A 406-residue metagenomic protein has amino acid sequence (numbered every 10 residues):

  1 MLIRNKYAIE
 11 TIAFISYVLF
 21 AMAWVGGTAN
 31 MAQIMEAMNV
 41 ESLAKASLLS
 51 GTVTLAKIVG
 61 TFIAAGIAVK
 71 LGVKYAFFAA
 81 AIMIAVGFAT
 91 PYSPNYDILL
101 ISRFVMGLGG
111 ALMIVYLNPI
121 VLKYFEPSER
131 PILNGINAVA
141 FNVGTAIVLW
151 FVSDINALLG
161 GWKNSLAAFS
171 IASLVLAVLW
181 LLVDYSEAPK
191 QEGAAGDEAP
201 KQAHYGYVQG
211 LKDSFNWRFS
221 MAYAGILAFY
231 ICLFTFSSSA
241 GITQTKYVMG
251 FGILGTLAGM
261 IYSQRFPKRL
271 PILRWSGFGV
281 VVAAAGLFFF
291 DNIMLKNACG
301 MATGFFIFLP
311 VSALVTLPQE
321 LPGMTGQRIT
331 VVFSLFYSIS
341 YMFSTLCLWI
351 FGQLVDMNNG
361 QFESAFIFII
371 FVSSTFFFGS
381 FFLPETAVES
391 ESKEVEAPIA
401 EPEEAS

Functional and structural regions predicted by a protein language model:
M1-I3, E187-S220: Juxtamembrane intracellular "pre-TM" segments in multi-pass secondary transporters
A8-V40, L233-S238, C347: Extracytoplasmic
G27-T28, D213-M260: Extracytoplasmic gate region of multi-pass secondary transporters
V59-Y96: Conserved MFS/SLC helix-loop-helix module at the cytosolic interface between two early adjacent transmembrane helices
S102-F141: Cytoplasmic helix-loop-helix junction between adjacent transmembrane helices in 12-TM secondary transporters
P127-S128, L133-A188: Helix-loop-helix hairpin linking two adjacent transmembrane segments in secondary transporters
R269-L317: C-terminal transmembrane helical hairpin of 12-TM major facilitator-type secondary transporters
E320-N359: A late C-terminal transmembrane helix in Major Facilitator Superfamily
